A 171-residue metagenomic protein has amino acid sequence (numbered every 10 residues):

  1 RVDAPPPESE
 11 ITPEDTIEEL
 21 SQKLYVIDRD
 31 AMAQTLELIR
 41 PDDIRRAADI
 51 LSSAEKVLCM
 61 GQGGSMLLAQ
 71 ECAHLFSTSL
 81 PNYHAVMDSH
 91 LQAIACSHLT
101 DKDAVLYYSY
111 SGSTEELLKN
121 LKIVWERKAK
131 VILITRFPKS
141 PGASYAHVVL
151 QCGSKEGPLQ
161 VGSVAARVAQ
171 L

Functional and structural regions predicted by a protein language model:
R1-D42: HTH-adjacent hinge/linker in prokaryotic transcriptional regulators
E18-L20, D43-R46, L91-A93, V149-L150: Short hydrophobic/aromatic-rich motifs at helix boundaries and adjacent loops
T35, A47-I50, N120: A ubiquitous structural signal for well-ordered alpha-helices
D42-A54: Glycine-rich phosphate/diphosphate-binding loops that line cofactor/substrate pockets in enzymes
S52-A169: Glycine-rich phosphate-binding loops that contact phosphosugars or nucleotide phosphates
